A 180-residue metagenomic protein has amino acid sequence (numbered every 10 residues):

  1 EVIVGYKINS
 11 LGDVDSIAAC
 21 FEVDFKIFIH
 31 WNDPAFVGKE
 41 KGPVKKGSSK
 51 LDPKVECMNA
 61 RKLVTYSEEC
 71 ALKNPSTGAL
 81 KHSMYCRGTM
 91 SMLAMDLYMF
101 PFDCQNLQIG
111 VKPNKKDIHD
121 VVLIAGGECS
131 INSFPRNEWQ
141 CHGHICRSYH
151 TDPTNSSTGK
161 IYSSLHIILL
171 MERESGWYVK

Functional and structural regions predicted by a protein language model:
E1-K180: Non-transmembrane, solvent-exposed beta-strand/loop segments in proteins with extracellular/lumenal exposure or large
